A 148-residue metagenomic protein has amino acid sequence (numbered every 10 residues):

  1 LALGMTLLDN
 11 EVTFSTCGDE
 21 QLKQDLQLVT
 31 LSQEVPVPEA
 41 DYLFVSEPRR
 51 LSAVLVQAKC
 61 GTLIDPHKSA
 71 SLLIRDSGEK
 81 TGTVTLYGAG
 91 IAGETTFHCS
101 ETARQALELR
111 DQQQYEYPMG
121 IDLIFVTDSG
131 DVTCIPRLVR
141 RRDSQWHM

Functional and structural regions predicted by a protein language model:
L1-V12: N-terminal low-complexity or amphipathic/hydrophobic leaders
E11-V12, Q21-M148: Internal, well-folded beta-alpha domain core
T16-C17: Metallocofactor- and cofactor-centric catalytic cores in central/energy metabolism, strongly enriched
